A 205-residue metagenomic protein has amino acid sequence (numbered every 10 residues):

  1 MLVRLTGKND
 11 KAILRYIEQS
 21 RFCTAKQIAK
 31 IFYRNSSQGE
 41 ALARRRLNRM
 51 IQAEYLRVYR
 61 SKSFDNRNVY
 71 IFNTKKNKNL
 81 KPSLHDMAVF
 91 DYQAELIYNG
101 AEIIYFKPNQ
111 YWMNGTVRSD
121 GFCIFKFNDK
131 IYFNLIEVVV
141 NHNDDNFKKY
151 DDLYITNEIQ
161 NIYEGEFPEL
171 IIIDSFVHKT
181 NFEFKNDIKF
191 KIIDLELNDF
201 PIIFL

Functional and structural regions predicted by a protein language model:
M1-N77: Nuclease-adjacent, charged terminal/linker segments that flank catalytic cores
F32, L47-I51, Y92-G100, Y154-N161: Hydrophobic, Leu/Ile/Phe/Ala-enriched alpha-helical segments that form helix-helix packing faces
L42, L84-A88, H142, K149: Soluble or luminal CAZymes and related metallo-dependent hydrolases
N73-Y98: Short, amphipathic alpha-helical interaction segments positioned at domain boundaries
L80-K81, E95-Y132, V140-H142: Active-site metal-binding core of divalent-cation-utilizing nuclease and nuclease-like domains
V138-I188: Catalytic cores of nucleic-acid endonucleases
E183-L205: Active-site regions of enzymes building and remodeling cell-envelope glycoconjugates
